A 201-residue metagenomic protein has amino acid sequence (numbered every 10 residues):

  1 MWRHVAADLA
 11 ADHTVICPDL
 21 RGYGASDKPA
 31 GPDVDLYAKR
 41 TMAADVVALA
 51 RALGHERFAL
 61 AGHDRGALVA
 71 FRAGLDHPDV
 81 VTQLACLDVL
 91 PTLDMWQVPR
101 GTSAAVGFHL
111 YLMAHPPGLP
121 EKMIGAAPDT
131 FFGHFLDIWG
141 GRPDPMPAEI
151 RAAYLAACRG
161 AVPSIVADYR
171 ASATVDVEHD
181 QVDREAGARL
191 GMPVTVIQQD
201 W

Functional and structural regions predicted by a protein language model:
M1-A6: The serine-hydrolase catalytic nucleophile loop
A7-L9, A188: A generic structural signal for short, solvent-exposed coil/turn residues that cap or connect secondary-structure
L9-L20: Active-site machinery of serine-nucleophile hydrolases
I16, Y23-A61, R65-W201: Flexible "cap/lid" subdomain of the alpha/beta-hydrolase fold that forms the substrate-access gate
